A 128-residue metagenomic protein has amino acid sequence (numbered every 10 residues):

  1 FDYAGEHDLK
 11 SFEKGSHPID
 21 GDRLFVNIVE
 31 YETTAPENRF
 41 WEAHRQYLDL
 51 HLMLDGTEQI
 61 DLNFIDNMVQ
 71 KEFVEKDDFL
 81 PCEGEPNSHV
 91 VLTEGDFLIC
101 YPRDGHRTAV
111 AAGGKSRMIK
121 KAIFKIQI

Functional and structural regions predicted by a protein language model:
F1-I28, A35-A43: A short, N-terminal "cap"/entry segment at the start of jelly-roll beta-barrel domains of the cupin/DSBH fold
I19-R23, A43-Y47, M53-D55, T93 (+1 more regions): Short connector loops at helix/strand junctions that flank enzyme active sites, especially segments positioning acidic
Q46, C82-N87, A109-V110: Short alpha-helix capping/helix-loop boundary micro-motifs
Q46-L48, L52-I60, D66-N67, E75-F79: Glycine- and acidic-residue-biased ligand/ion/polar-headgroup-sensing regions
L50, F97-I99, K115-I128: A short hydrophobic beta-strand segment most commonly corresponding to one strand of the jelly-roll/cupin
E72-P86: Non-DNA-binding regulatory cores of transcription-related proteins, predominantly C-terminal effector-binding
V91-A111: Conserved metal-binding segment of the jelly-roll/cupin
